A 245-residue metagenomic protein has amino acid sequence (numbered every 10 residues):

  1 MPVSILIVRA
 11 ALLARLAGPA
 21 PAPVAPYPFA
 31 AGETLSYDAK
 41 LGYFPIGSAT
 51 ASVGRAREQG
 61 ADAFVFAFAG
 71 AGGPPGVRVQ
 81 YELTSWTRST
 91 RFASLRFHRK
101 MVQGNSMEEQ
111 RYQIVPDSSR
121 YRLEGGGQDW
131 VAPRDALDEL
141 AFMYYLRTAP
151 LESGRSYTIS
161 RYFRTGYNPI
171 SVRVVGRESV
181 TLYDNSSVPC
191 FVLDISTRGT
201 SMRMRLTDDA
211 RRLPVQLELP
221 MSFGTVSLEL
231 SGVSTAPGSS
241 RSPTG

Functional and structural regions predicted by a protein language model:
S4-A20: Hydrophobic h-region of N-terminal signal peptides that target proteins for export in Gram-negative bacteria
L16-P116, T148-G245: Acidic, serine/threonine-rich low-complexity disordered tracts
Q103-M143: Hydrophobic, well-structured mid-protein blocks that either form specific transmembrane helices
